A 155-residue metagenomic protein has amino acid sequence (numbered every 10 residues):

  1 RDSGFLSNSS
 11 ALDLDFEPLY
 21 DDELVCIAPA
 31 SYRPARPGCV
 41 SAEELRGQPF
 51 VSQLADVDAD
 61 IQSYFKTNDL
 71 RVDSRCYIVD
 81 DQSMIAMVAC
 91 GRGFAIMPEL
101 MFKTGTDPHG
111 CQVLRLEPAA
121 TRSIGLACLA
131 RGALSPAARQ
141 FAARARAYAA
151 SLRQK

Functional and structural regions predicted by a protein language model:
R1-L24, A28, R36, Y64 (+2 more regions): Short beta-strand-centered segments that line the small-molecule binding cleft or hinge of alpha/beta clamshell
L14-F16, D21-C26, A30-Y32, A42 (+2 more regions): Small-molecule pocket liners
E17, E43, I85-A86, R139: Alpha-helical segments flanking ligand/cofactor-binding loops in enzyme cores
E23, A30, L54, P98-E99 (+1 more regions): Nucleotide-sugar donor-binding loop of glycosyltransferases
I27, V51, D73-R75: Structural detector of well-ordered beta-strand residues that form the stable sheet scaffold of enzyme domains
A30, Q112-K155: A late-sequence structural motif
P34-A35, Q48-N68, L134-A142, A149-R153: Secondary-structure junction motif
D56-Q112: Hydrophobic hinge/microswitch elements
